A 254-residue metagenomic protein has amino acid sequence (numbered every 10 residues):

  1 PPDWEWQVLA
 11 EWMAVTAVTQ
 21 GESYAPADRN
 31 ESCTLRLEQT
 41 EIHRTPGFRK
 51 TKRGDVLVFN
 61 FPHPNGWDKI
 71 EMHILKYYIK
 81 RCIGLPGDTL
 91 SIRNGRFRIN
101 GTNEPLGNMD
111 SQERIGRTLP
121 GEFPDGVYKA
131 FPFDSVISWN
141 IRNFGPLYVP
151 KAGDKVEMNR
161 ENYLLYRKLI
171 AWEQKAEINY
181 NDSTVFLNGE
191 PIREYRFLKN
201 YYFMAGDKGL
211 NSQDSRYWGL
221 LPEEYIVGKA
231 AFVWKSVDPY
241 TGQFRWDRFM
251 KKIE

Functional and structural regions predicted by a protein language model:
P1-E254: Soluble "head" domains of membrane/secretory-pathway proteins
